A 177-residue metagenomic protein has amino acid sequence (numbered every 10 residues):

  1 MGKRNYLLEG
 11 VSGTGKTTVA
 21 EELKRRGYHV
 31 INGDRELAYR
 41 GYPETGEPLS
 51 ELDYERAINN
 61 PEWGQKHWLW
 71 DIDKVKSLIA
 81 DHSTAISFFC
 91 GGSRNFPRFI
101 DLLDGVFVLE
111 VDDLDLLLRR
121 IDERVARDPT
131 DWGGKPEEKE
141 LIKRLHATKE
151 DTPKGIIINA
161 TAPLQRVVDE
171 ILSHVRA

Functional and structural regions predicted by a protein language model:
L8: Hydrophobic anchor at the beta1->P-loop junction of P-loop NTPases
V11: P-loop (Walker A) phosphate-binding loop of NTP-binding proteins
T14: ATP-binding Walker
T17: Walker A/P-loop
E21-D73: Conserved substrate/cofactor phosphate-moiety recognition/catalytic segment in nucleotide-dependent phosphotransferases
N60-L102, E110: Glycine-rich phosphate-binding loop used to anchor ATP phosphates in small-molecule kinases, encompassing both
I100-I156: A glycine- and Lys/Arg-enriched "phosphate-lid" helix/loop adjacent to the NTP-binding pocket of small-molecule kinases
P153-V167: Phosphate-binding beta-loop-alpha motif at adenosine-nucleotide cofactor sites
